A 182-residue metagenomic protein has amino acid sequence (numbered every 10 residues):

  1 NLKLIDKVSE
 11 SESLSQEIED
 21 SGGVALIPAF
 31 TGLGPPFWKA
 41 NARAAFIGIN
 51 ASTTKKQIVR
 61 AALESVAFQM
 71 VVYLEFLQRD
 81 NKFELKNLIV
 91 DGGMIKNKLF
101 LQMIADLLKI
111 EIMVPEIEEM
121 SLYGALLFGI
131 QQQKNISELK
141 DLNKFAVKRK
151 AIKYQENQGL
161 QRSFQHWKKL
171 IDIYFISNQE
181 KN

Functional and structural regions predicted by a protein language model:
N1-N182: Glycine/Thr-rich phosphate-binding loops that ligate phosphate moieties of nucleotide and other phosphorylated ligands
